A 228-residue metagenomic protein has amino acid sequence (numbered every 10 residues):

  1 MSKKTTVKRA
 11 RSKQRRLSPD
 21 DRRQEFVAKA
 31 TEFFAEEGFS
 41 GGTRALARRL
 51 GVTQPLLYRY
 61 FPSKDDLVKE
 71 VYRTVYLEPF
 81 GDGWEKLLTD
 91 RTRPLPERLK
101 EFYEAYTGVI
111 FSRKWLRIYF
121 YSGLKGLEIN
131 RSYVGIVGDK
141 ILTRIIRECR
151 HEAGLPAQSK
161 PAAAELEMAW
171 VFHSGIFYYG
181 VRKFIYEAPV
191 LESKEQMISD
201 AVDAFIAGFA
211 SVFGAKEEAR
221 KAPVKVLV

Functional and structural regions predicted by a protein language model:
M1-D21, L87, F213-V228: N-terminal intrinsically disordered/low-complexity leader segments
R22, K64, V71, V75-Y76 (+4 more regions): Hydrophobic/aromatic residues within well-ordered alpha-helical segments
E25, K29, F33-E70: Helix-turn-helix
V71-E101: Amphipathic alpha-helical linker/stalk segments
W84-L88, I110-G135, V181-I185: Amphipathic alpha-helical segments used for helix-helix packing
E97, G108, E128-L155, E167-W170 (+2 more regions): Amphipathic alpha-helical packing segments from all-alpha helical-bundle domains
Y103-Y106, Y119-G123, F172, I176 (+1 more regions): Short alpha-helical scaffolding segments that buttress acidic/His motifs in well-ordered protein cores
R131, A153-D203, V212-V228: Hydrophobic/aromatic-rich alpha-helical bundle segments in the mid-to-C-terminal region
